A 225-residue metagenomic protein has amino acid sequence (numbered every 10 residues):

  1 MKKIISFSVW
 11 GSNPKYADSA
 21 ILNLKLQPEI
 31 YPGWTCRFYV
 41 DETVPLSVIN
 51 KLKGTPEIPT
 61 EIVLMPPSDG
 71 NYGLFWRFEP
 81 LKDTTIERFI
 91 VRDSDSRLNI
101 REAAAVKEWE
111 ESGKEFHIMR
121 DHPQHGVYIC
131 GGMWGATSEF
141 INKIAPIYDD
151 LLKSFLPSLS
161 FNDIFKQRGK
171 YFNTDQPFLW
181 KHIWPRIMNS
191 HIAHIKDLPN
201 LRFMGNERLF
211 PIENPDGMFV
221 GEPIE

Functional and structural regions predicted by a protein language model:
M1-P67, S138: N-terminal anchoring/stem segment of glycosyltransferases
L26, V48-K51, P80, E102-V106: A short acidic, amphipathic alpha-helical/loop segment
T43, T84-I86, T137-I141: Short loop segments at secondary-structure junctions
S68-W76: A short, glycine-/small-residue-rich helix N-cap motif at loop->alpha-helix starts within glycosyltransferase
F89-V91: Short aromatic/hydrophobic "clamp" motif used to bind/position activated sugar donors
S94-S96: Short acidic donor-binding/metal-coordinating loop in glycosyltransferase active sites
L98-I129: Conserved donor-nucleotide/metal-binding helix-loop-beta segment in metal-dependent transferases, i.e., the alpha-helix
Q124, A136-E225: Catalytic core and acceptor-binding pocket of nucleotide-sugar-dependent glycosyltransferases
